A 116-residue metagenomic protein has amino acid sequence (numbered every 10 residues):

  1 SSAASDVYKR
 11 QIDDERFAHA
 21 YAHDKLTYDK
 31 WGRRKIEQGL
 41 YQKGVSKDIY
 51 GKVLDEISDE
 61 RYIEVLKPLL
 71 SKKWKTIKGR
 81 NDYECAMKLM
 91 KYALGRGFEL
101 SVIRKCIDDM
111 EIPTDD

Functional and structural regions predicted by a protein language model:
S5, K9-D116: An alpha-helical, amphipathic repeat domain used for nucleic-acid recognition, typified by the mTERF helical solenoid
